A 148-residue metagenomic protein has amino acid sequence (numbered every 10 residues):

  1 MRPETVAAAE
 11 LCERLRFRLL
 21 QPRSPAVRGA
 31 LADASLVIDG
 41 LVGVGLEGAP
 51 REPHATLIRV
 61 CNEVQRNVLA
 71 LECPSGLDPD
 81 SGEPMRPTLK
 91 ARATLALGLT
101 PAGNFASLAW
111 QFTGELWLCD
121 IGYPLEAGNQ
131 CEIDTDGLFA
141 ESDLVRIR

Functional and structural regions predicted by a protein language model:
M1-V37, V42-E52, W110, I147-R148: A cross-family phosphate/adenosyl-ligand binding-site feature
S35-R148: YjeF_N-associated NAD(P)HX repair module
